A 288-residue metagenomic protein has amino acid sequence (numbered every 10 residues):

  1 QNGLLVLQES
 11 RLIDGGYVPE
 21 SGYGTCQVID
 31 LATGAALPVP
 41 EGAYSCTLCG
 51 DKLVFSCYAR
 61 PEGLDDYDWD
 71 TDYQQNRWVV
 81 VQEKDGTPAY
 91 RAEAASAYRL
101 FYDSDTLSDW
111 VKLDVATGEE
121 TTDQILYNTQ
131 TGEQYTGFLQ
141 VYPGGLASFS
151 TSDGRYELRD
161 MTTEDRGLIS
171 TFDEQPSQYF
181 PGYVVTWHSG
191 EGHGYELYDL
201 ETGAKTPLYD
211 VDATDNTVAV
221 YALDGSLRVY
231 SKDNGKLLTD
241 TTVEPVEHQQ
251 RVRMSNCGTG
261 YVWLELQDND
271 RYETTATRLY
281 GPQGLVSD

Functional and structural regions predicted by a protein language model:
Q1-N2, E41-D51, A92-T106, Y135-G145 (+4 more regions): Repeated scaffold domains used in trafficking and secretory/extracellular systems, primarily beta-propellers
G3-V6, K52-S56, R60-G63: Charged, amphipathic alpha-helical segments
L4, Y23-T25, K52, N76-W78 (+9 more regions): A generic structural signal for beta-strand entry/edge sites
L5, S10-G15: Post-signal peptide N-terminal segment of secreted/secretory-pathway proteins
V6-L7, F55-S56, D109, A147-F149 (+3 more regions): Residue position within the beta-strands of beta-propeller blades
G16-E41, G63-E93, W110-G137, D153-F172 (+3 more regions): Surface-exposed loop/turn elements that mediate protein-protein interactions on large endomembrane-trafficking
V18, V54-F55, D66, R99 (+1 more regions): Alpha-helical solenoid repeat scaffolds
